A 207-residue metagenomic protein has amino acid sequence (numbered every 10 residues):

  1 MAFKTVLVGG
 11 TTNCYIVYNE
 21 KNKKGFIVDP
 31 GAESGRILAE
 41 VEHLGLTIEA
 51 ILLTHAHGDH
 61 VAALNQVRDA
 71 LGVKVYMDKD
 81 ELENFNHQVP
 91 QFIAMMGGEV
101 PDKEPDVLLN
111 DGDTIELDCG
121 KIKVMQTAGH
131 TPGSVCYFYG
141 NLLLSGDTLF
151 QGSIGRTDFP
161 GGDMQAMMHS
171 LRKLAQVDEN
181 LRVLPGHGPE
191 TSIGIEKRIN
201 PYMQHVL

Functional and structural regions predicted by a protein language model:
M1-L44, C136-G146: Conserved beta-strand hairpin/beta-sheet module of binuclear metal-dependent hydrolase folds, prominently
V6, L109, T127: Hydrophobic residues at beta-strand termini and immediately following loops that shape nucleotide-binding pockets
K21-N22, A32, G58, E81 (+4 more regions): Short, glycine/acidic-enriched loop or turn micro-motifs at the edges of active sites
F26, L52, V75, L144 (+1 more regions): Residue-level marker for buried hydrophobic side chains located in beta-strands that build the well-ordered beta-sheet
F26-V28, A50-L52, V124-Q126: Short catalytic-loop micro-motif centered on adjacent basic/acidic residues
E33-E116, R198-H205: Active-site HxH/HxHxD metal-binding segment of metal-dependent hydrolases
P90-F92, T114, K121-Q126, T131-L207: Metallo-beta-lactamase
